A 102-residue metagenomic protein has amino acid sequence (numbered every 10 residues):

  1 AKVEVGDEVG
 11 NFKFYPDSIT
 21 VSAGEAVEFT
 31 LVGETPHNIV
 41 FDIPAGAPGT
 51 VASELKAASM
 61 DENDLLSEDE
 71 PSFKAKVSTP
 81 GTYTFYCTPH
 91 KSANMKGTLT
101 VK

Functional and structural regions predicted by a protein language model:
A1-K102: Extracytoplasmic copper-binding redox domains, predominantly the cupredoxin/blue-copper superfamily
